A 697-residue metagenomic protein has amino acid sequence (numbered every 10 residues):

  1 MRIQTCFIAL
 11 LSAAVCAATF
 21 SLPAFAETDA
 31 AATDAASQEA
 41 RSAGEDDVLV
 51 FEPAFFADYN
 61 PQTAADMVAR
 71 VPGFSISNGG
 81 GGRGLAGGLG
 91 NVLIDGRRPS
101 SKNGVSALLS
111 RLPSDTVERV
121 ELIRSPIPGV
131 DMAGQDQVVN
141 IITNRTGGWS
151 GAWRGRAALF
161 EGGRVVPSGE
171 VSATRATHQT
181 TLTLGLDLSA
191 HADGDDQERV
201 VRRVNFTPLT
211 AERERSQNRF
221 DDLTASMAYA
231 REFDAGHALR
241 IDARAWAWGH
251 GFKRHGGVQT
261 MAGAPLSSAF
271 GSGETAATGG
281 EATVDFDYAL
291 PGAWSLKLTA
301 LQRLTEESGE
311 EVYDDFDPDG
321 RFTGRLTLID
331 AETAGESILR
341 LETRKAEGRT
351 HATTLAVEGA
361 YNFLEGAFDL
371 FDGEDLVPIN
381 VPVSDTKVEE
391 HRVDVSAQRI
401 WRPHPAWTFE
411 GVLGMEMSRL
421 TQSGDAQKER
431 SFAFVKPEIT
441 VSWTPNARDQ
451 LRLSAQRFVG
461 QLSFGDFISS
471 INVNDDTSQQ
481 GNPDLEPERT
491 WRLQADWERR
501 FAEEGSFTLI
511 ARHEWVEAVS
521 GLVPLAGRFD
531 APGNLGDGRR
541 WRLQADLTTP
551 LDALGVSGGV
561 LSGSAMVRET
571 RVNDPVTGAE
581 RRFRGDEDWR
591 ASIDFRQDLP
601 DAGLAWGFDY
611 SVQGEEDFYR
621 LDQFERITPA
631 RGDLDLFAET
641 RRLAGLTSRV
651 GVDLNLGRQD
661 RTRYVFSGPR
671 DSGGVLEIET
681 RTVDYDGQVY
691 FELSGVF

Functional and structural regions predicted by a protein language model:
A40-S42, L49, A65-S101, P126 (+1 more regions): Extracytoplasmic beta-strand/coil segments of soluble accessory domains associated with Gram-negative outer-membrane
A64-M67, L93, A107, A133-G155 (+1 more regions): N-terminal periplasmic accessory domains that precede and gate Gram-negative outer-membrane beta-barrel machines
R98-R124, V171, M227: Short acidic/polar hinge/loop motifs at secondary-structure boundaries that mediate gating or recognition
S114-S150, V696: A beta-strand signature from Gram-negative outer-membrane beta-barrel systems, especially the internal plug domain
A225-W248, G273-K428, F434, S442-Q450 (+1 more regions): Face-selective signature of the C-terminal outer-membrane beta-barrel domain
A277-G279, E332, V388-E390, R430 (+4 more regions): Outer-membrane beta-barrel signature, preferentially recognizing the C-terminal barrel domain of Gram-negative
A511-W515, G533-R620: Gram-negative outer-membrane beta-barrel transporters
A638-F697: C-terminal beta-signal and adjacent terminal beta-strands/loops of Gram-negative outer-membrane beta-barrel proteins
